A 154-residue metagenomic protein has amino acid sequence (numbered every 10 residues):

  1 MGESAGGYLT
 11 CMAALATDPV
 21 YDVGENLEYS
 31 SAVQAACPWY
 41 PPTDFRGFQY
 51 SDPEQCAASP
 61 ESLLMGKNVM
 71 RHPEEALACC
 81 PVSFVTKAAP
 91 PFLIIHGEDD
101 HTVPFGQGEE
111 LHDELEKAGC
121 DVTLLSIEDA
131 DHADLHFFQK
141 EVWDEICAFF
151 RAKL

Functional and structural regions predicted by a protein language model:
M1-L154: Alpha/beta-hydrolase superfamily serine-hydrolase fold, recognizing
